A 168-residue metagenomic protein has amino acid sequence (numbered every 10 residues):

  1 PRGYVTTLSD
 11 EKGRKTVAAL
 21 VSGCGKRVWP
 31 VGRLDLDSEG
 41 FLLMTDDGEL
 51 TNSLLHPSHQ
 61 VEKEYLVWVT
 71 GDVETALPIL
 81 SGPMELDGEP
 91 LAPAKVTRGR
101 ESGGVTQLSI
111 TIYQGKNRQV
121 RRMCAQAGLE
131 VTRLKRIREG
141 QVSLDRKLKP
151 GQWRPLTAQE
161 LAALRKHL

Functional and structural regions predicted by a protein language model:
P1-L168: Basic, flexible Lys/Arg- and Gly-enriched helix-loop patches that mediate nucleic-acid binding at interfaces with rRNA
